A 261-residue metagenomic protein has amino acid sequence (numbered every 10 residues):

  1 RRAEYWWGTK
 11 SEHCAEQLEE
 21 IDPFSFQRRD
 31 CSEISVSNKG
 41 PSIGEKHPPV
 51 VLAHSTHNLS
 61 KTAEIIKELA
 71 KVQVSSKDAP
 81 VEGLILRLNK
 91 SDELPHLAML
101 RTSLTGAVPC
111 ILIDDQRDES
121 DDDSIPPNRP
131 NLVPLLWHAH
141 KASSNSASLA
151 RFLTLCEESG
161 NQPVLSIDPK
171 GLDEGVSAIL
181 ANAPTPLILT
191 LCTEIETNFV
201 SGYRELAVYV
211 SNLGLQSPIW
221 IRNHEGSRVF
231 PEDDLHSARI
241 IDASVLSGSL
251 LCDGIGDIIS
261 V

Functional and structural regions predicted by a protein language model:
R1-S32, P130-W137, S143-V261: Catalytic alpha/beta core domains of metabolic enzymes, predominantly
R28-I43, P48-V200: Active-site beta->alpha loop and helix N-cap motifs at the rims of alpha/beta catalytic domains
